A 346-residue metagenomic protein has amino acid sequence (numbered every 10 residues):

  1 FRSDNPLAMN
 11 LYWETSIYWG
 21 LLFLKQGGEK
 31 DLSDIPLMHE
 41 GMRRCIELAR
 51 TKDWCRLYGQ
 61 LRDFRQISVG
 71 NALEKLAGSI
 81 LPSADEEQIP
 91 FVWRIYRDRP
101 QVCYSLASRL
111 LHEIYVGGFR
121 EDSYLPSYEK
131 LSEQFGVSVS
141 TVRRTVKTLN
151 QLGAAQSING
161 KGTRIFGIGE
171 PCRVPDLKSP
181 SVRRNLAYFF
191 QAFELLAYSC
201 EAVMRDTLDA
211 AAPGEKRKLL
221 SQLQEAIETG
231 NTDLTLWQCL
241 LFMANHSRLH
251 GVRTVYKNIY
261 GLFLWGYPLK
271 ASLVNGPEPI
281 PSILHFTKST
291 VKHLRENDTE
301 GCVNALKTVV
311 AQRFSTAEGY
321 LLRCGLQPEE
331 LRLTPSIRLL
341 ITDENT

Functional and structural regions predicted by a protein language model:
F1, L11-F23, Q60-S83, T163-C172 (+1 more regions): Short, structured interface segments
F1, S33, R44, L48 (+4 more regions): Long, mid-chain structured domain cores
F1-F23, Q60-S68, P213-L269, N304-R313: Conserved amphipathic alpha-helical segments that form helical-bundle/coiled-coil interaction surfaces
D4, L24-D34, R94-Y96, R183-F189 (+3 more regions): A ubiquitous short alpha-helical element
G28-E86, L269-T346: C-terminal all-alpha effector/ligand-binding and dimerization domain of prokaryotic HTH-type transcriptional repressors
H39-R50, L111, Y115, M204 (+3 more regions): Regular secondary-structure segments
A84-L195, T346: Short linear motifs at protein or domain termini
V182-K216: Amphipathic alpha-helical dimerization/coiled-coil segments that flank or bridge DNA-binding/regulatory modules
